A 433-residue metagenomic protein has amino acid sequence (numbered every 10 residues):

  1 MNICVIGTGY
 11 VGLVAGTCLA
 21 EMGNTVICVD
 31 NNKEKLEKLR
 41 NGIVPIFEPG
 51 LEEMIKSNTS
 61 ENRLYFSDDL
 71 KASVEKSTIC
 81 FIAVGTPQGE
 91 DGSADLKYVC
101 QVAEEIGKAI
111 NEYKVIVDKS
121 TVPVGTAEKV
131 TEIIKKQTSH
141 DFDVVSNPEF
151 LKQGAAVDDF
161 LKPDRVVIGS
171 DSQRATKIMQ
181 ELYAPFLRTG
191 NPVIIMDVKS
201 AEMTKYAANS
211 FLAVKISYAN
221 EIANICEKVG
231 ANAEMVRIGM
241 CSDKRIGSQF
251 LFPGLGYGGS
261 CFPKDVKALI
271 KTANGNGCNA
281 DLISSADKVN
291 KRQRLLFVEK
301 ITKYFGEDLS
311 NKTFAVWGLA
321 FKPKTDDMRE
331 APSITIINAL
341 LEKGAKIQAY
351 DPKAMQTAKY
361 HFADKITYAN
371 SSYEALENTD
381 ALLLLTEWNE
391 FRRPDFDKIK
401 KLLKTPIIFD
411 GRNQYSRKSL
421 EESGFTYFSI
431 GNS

Functional and structural regions predicted by a protein language model:
M1-S433: Structural/interface elements that position substrates and couple domains in central-metabolism enzymes
